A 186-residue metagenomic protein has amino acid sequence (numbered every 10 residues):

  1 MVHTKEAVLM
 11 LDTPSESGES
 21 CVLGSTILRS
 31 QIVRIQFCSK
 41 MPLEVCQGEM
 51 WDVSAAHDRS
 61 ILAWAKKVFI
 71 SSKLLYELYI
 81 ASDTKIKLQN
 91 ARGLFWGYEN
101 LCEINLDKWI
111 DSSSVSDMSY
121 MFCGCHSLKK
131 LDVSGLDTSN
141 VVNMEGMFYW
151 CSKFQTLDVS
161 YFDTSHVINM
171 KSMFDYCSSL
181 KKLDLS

Functional and structural regions predicted by a protein language model:
M1-S186: Negatively charged
